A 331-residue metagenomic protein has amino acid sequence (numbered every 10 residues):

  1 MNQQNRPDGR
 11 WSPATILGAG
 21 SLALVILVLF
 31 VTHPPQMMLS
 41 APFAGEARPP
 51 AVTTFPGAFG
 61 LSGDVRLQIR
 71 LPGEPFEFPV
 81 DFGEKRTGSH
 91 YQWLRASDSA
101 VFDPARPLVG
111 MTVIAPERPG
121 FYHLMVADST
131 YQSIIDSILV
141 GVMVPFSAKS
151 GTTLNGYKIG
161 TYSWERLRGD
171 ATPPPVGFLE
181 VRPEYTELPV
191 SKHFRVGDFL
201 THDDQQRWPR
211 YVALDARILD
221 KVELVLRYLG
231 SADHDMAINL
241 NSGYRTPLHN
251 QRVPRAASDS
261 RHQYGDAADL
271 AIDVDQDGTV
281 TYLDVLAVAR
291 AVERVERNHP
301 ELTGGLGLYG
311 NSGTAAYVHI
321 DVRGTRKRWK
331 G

Functional and structural regions predicted by a protein language model:
M1-S12: N-terminal Lys/Arg-rich, disordered targeting/topogenic segments
I16-H33: Hydrophobic membrane-insertion alpha-helices, especially the h-region of bacterial N-terminal signal peptides
T32-P42, D136, S258-G331: Catalytic cores and adjacent binding grooves of peptidoglycan-active enzymes
H33-T152: Beta-strand-enriched, solvent-exposed domains that form extended recognition/catalytic surfaces
S150-P183: Compositionally biased low-complexity segments at domain edges in trafficked proteins and select soluble regulators
T172, G177-A232: Active-site acidic/histidine clusters and adjacent loop/turn architecture that either coordinate catalytic ions
L219-L226, N250-Q251, V285-E293: Extracytoplasmic/secreted envelope proteins and their assembly/folding machinery, especially bacterial periplasmic
V222-R255: Extended, low-complexity, intrinsically disordered C-terminal regulatory tails of eukaryotic serine/threonine kinases
